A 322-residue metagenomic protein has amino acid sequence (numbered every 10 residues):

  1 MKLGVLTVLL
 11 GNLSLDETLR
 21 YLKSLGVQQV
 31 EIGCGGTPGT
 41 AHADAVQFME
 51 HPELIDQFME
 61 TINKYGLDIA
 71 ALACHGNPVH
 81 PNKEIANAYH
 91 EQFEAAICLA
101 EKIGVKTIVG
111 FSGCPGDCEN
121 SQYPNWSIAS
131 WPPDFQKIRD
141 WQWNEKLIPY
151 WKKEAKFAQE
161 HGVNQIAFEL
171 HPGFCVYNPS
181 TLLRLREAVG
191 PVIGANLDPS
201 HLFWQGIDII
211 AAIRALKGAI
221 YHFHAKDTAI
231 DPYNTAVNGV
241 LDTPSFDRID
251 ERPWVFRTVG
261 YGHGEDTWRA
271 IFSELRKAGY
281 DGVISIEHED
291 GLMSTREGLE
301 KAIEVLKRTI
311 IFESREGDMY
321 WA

Functional and structural regions predicted by a protein language model:
K2, V30, L72, K102 (+2 more regions): Acidic/histidine-rich catalytic cores of soluble enzymes
V5, L22, V30, I62 (+7 more regions): Conserved, mostly hydrophobic/aromatic
L6-L10, G33-T37, C74-N77, G113-P115 (+4 more regions): Active-site beta-loop-alpha junctions enriched in small/polar residues
E17, Y21, D56-Y65, P78-G194 (+2 more regions): Active-site acidic/histidine proton-transfer and metal-coordination neighborhood in alpha/beta enzyme cores
T18-T37, G104: Catalytic domains of carbohydrate-active enzymes, especially glycoside hydrolases
Q28, D68, K106-T107, N164 (+2 more regions): Short acidic/polar active-site loop segments enriched in Thr and Asp
G33-Q57, G113-E119: Glycine-rich, proline-tolerant flexible connector loops at the mouths of alpha/beta enzymes
T295-D318: C-terminal helical cap(s) of enzyme catalytic domains, especially alpha/beta-barrels
